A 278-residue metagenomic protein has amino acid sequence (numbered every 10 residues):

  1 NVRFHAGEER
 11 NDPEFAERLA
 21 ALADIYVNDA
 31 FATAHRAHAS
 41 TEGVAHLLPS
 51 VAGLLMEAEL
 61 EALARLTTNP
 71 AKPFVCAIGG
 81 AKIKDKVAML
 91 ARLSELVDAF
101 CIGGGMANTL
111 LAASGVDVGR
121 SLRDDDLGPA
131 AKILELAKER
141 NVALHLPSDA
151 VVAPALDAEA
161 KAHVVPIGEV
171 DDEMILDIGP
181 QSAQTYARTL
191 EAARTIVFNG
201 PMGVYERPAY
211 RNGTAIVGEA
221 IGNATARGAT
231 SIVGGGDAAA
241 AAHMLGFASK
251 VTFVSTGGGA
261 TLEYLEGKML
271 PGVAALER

Functional and structural regions predicted by a protein language model:
N1-R278: Active-site loop-to-helix "anion-binding N-cap" substructures in soluble metabolic enzymes
